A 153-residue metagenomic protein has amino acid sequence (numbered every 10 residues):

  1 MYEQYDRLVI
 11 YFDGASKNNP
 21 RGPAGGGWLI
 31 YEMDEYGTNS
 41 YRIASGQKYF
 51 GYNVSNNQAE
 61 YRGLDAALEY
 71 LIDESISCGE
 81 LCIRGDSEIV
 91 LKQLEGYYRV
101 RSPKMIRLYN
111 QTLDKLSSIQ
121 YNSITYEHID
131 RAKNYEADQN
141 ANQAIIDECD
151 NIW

Functional and structural regions predicted by a protein language model:
M1-Q58, Y70-D73: RNase H-like nuclease fold core
A15-R21, D65-W153: RNase H catalytic domain
E60, L64: Short, conserved alpha-helix that lines the donor NDP-sugar binding/gating region of sugar-transfer enzymes
